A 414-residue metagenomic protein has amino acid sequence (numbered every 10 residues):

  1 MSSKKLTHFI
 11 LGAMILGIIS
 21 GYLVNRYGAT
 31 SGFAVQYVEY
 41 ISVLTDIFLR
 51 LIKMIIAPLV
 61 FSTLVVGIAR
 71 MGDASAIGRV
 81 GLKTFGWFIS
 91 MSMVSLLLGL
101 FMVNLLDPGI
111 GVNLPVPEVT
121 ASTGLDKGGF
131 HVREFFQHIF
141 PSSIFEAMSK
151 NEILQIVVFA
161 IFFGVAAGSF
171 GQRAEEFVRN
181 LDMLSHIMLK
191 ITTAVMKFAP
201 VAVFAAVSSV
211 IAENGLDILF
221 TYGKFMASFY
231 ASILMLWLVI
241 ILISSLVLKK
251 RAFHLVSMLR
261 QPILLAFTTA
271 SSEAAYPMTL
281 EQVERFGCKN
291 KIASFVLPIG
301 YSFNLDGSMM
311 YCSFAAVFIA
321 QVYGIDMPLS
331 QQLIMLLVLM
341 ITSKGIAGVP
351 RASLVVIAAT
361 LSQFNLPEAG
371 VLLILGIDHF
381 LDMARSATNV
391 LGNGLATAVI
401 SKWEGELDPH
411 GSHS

Functional and structural regions predicted by a protein language model:
S2, T7-L11, I18-Y22, T30 (+5 more regions): Signature of multi-pass transmembrane helix bundles
Y22, R26, G67-R70, N104 (+6 more regions): Transmembrane helix-loop junction
I47, T84-I89, F162-V165, M226 (+7 more regions): Transmembrane helix-bundle signature of multi-pass membrane transporters/permeases
I56-V60, A199-A202, S271-T279, M309-F314 (+2 more regions): Transmembrane helix boundary and interhelical junction motifs in multipass membrane proteins
A69-A76, G111, G171-E175, M183 (+6 more regions): Juxtamembrane helix-boundary/capping and inter-helix hinge elements in multi-pass membrane proteins
P262-S343, T397, P409-S414: Helix-loop-helix junctions within the multi-pass membrane cores of secondary transporters/permeases
S313-S414: Transmembrane alpha-helical segments and their short flanking loops that form helix-hairpins/helix-helix interfaces
